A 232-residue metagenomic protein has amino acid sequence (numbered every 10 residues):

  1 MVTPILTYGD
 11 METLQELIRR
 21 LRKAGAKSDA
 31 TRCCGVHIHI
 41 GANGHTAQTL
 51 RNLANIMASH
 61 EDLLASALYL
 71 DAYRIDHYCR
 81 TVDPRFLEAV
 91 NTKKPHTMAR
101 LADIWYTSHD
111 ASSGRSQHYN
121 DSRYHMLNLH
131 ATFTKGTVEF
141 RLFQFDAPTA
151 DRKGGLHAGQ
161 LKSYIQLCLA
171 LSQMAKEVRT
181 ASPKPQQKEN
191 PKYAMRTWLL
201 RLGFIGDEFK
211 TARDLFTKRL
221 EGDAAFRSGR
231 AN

Functional and structural regions predicted by a protein language model:
V2-A30, N43-N232: C-terminal accessory/tail domains of diverse enzymes
R32-V36, I40: Short, conserved phosphate-binding/catalytic loop or strand-edge motifs used in phosphoryl-/nucleotidyl-transfer
